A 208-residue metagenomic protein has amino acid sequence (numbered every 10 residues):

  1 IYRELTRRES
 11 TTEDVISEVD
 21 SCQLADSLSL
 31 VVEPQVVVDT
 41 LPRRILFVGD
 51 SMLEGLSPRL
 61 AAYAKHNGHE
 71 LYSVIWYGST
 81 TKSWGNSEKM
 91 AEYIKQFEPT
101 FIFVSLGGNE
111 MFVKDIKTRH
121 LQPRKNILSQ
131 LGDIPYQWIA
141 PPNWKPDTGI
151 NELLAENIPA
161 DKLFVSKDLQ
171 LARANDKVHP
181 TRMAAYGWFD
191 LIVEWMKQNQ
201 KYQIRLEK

Functional and structural regions predicted by a protein language model:
I1-R44, L53, K197-K208: N-terminal secretory targeting modules
V15, V19, V31-V32, V36-V38 (+7 more regions): Extended aliphatic helical segments
V32-V38, A64-K65, S129-L131, F164-D168: Short amphipathic alpha-helical segments, especially helix-boundary/capping motifs
V36-H120, K145-D147: Conserved SGNH/GDSL esterase-like catalytic core that processes O-acyl groups on lipids and polysaccharides
N86-K208: Alpha-helical cap/lid subdomain in secreted, periplasmic, or secretory-pathway luminal O-acyl-processing enzymes
